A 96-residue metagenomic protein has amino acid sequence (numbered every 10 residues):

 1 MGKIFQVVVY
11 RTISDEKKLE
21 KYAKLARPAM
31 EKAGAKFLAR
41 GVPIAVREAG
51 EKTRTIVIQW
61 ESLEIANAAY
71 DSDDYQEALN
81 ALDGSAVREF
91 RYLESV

Functional and structural regions predicted by a protein language model:
M1-R54, E61-D71, E94-V96: Short S/T/G/P-rich N-terminal loop/turn motif that feeds into the first structured element of a domain
A66-R91: C-terminal structural segments of small proteins and small subunits
